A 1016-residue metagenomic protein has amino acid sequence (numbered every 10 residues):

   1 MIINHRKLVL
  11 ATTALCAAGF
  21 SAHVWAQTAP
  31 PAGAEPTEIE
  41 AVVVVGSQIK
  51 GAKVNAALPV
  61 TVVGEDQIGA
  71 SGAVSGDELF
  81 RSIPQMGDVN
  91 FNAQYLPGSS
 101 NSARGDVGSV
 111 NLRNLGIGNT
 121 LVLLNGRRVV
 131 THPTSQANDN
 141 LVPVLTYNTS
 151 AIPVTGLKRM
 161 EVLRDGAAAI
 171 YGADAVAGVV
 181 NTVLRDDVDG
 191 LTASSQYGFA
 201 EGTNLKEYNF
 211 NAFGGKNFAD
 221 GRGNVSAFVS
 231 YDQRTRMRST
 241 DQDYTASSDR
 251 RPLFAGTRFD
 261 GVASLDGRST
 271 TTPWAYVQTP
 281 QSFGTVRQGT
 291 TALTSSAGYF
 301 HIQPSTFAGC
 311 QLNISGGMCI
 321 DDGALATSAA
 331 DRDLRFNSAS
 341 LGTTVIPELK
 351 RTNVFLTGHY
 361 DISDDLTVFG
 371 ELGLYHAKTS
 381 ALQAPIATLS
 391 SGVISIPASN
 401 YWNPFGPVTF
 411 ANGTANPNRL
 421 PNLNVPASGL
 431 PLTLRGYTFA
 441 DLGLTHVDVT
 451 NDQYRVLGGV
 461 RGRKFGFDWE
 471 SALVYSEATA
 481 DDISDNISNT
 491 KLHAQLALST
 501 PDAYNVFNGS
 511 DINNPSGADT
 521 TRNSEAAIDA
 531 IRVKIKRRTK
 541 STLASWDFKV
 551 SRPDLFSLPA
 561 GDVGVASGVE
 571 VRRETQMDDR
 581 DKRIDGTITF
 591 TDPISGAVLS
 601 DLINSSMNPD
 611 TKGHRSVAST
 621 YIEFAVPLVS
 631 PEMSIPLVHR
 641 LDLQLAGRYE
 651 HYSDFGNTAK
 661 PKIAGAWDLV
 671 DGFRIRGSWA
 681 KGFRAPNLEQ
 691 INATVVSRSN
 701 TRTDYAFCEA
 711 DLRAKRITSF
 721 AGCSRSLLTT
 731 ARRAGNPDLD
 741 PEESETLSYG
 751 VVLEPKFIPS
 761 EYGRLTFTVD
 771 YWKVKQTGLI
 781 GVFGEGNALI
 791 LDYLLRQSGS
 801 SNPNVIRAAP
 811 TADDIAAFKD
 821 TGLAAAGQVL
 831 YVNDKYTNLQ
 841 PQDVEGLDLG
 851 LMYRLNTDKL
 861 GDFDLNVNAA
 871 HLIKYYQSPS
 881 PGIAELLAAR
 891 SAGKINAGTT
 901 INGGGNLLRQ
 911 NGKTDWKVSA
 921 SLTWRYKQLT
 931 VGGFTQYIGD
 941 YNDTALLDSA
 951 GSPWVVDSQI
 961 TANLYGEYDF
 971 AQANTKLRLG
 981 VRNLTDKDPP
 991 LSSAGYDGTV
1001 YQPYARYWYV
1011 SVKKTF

Functional and structural regions predicted by a protein language model:
I2-P84, R113, I152, N211 (+5 more regions): N-terminal Sec signal peptide and the immediately downstream disordered periplasmic leader that contains the TonB box
V43-N92, S100-A103, N111, V129-Q136 (+7 more regions): N-terminal plug
A52, I152, D187-G190, A219-R222 (+11 more regions): Short loop/turn motifs that connect adjacent beta-strands in outer-membrane beta-barrel proteins
T120, L124, R128-V129, P143-Q196 (+1 more regions): A beta-strand signature from Gram-negative outer-membrane beta-barrel systems, especially the internal plug domain
T235, D243-P252, T306-L349, F355 (+9 more regions): Surface-exposed, low-complexity loop segments enriched in small/polar and acidic residues
I483-D485, K491, A680, A693 (+5 more regions): C-terminal beta-signal and terminal closure region of outer-membrane beta-barrel proteins
R698, L865-D969: C-terminal beta-barrel architecture of Gram-negative outer-membrane proteins
T777-G778, I873-Y876, F934-L946, E967-F1016: C-terminal beta-signal and adjacent terminal beta-strands/loops of Gram-negative outer-membrane beta-barrel proteins
